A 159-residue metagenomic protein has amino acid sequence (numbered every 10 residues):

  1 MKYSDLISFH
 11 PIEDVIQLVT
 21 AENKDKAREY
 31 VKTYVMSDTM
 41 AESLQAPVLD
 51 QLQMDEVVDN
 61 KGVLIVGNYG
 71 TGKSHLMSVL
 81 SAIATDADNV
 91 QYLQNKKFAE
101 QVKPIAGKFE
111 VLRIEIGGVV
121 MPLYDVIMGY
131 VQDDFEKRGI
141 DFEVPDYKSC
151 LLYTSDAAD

Functional and structural regions predicted by a protein language model:
M1-T71, S78, I83-A84: Walker A/P-loop-proximal flanking segment of P-loop NTPase domains
S4, E22-K24, D133, P145 (+1 more regions): Intrinsic-disorder/low-complexity regions
P47-M54, F98-V102, S155: Structured alpha-helical segments in the cores of large, soluble enzyme domains
V66, S78-P145: P-loop NTPase motor core
Y153-D159: Conserved small/polar residues in nucleotide/adenosyl-binding loops
